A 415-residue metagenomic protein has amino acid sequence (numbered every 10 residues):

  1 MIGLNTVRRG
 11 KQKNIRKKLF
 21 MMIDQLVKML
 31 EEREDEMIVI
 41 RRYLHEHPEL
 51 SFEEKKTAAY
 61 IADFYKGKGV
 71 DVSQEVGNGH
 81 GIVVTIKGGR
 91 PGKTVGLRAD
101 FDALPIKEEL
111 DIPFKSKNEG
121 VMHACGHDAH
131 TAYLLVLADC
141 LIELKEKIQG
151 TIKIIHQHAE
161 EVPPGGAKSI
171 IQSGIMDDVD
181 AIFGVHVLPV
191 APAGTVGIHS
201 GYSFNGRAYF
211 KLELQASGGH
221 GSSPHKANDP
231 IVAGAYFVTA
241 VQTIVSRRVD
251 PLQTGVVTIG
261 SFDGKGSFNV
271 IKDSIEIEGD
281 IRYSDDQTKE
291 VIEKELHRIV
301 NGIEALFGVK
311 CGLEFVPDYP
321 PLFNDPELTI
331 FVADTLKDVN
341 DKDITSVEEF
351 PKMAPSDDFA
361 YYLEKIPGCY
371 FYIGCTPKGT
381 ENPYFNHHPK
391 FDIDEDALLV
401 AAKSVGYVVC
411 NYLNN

Functional and structural regions predicted by a protein language model:
L4, R8-M21: Short, Lys/Arg-enriched N-terminal segments with co-localized hydrophobic residues within the first ~10-30 amino acids
M22-H123, A132-L135, D139-I148: Acidic/His- and Gly-rich active-site-bordering loop/insert found across diverse amide/peptide-bond hydrolases
L44, V84, L97, H127 (+8 more regions): Divalent metal-coordination and catalytic microenvironments
I82, L104-I106, L110-M122, D128-A129 (+3 more regions): Histidine/acidic-residue-rich, glycine-tolerant segments that coordinate divalent metal ions
I86, L214-A216, I281: Hydrophobic beta-strand positions in extracellular immunoglobulin-like domains
R98, K107, F210, Y370-C375: Non-cysteine beta-strand/loop elements that form the S-adenosyl-L-methionine
V232-N415: Metal-dependent amide/peptide-bond hydrolase catalytic core, centered on the "pita-bread" metallohydrolase fold
